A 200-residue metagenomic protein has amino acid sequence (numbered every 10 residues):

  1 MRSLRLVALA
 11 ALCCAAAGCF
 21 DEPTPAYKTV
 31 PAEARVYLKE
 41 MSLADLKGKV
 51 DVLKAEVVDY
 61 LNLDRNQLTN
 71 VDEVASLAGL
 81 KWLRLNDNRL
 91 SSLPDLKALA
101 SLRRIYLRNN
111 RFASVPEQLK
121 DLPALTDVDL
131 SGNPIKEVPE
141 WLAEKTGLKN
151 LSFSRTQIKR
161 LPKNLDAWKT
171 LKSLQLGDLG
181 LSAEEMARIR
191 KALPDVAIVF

Functional and structural regions predicted by a protein language model:
C14-G18: C-terminal motif of bacterial Sec signal peptides marking the signal peptidase cleavage site
F20-E22: Bacterial signal peptide processing site
Y27-R89: LRR N-terminal entry segment and analogous cap-like coil->beta motifs
V36-L38, D59-L63, L83-L85, I105-L107 (+3 more regions): Conserved hydrophobic beta-strand positions in leucine-rich repeat
L46-V50, L68-V74, L90-L96, V115-Q118 (+3 more regions): The feature encodes a structural signal of leucine-rich repeats
L53-E56, V74-L80, L96-L102, K120-L125 (+3 more regions): Leucine-rich repeat
K159-F200: Leucine-rich solenoid repeat scaffolds
